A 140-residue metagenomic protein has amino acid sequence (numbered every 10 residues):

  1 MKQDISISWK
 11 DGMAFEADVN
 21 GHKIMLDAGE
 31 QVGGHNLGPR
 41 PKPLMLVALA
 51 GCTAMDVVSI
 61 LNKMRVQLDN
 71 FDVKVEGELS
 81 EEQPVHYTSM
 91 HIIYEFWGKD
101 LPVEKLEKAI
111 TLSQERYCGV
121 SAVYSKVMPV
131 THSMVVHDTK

Functional and structural regions predicted by a protein language model:
M1-V47, V58-K140: Extended beta-strand/beta-hairpin segments
